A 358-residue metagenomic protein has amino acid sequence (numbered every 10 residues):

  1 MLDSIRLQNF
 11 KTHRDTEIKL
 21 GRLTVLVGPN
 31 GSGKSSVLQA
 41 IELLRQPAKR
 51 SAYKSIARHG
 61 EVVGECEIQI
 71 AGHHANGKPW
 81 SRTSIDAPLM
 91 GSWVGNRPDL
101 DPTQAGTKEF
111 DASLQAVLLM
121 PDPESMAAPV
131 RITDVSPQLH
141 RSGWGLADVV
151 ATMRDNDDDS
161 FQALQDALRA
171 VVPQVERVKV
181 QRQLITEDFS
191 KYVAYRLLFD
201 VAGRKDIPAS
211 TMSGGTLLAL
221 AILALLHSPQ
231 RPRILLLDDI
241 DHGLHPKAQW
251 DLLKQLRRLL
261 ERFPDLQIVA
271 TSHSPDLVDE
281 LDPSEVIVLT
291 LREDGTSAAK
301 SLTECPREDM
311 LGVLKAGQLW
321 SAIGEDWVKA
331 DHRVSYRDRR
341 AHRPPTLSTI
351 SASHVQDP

Functional and structural regions predicted by a protein language model:
M1-P47, Y53-E65: Pre-Walker A-like glycine/lysine-rich segment at the N-terminus of P-loop NTPase domains
D15-L20, R82, D206-P208, A298: Well-ordered beta-strand positions in beta-sheet-rich domains
E17, Q115-L118, V286-V288, A299: Conserved beta-strand scaffold positions in the cores of enzyme catalytic domains, especially in NTP/NDP-utilizing
R45-Q230, G317-D326, D338-P358: Phosphate-coordinating catalytic segments in nucleotide- and nucleic-acid-processing enzymes
R233-I234: The start of beta-strands in P-loop NTPase/AAA+ ATPase cores
D238-D239: Walker B catalytic acidic pair
D251-P358: C-terminal lobe/lid and adjacent interdomain/linker elements of RecA-like ASCE P-loop ATPase modules
